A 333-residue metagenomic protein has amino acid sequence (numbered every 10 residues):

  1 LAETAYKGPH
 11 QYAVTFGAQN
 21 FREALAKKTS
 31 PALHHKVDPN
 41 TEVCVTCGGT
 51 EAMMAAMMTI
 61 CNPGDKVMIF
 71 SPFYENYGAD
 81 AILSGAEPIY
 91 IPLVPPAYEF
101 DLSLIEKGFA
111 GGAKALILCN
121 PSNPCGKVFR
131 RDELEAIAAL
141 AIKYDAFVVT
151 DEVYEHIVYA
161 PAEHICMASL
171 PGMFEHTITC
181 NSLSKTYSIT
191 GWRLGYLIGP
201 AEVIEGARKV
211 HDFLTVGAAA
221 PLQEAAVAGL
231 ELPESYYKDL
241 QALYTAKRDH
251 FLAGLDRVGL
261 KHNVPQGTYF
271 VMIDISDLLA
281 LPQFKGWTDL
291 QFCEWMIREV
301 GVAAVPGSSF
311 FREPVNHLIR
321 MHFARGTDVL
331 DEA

Functional and structural regions predicted by a protein language model:
L1-G48, A55, L230-L232: N-terminal small-domain helix-loop-helix segment of the aminotransferase-like
T59-A81: Conserved PLP-anchoring active-site segment centered on the Schiff-base-forming lysine
M68, S103, K285-G286, W295-A304 (+1 more regions): PLP-dependent enzyme catalytic core of the Aspartate aminotransferase-like
L83-I89: A short helix-loop-beta submotif of the ANL/AMP-binding
S84, K143-Y144, V258, V300: Helix C-cap/helix->beta junction micro-motif
L93-A160: Active-site phosphate-binding strand-loop segment of PLP-dependent enzymes
L170-T245, D249-K261: Conserved core segment of the aminotransferase class I/II
Y244-T245, V258-E299, N316-I319: Conserved PLP-binding catalytic core of the aspartate aminotransferase-like
